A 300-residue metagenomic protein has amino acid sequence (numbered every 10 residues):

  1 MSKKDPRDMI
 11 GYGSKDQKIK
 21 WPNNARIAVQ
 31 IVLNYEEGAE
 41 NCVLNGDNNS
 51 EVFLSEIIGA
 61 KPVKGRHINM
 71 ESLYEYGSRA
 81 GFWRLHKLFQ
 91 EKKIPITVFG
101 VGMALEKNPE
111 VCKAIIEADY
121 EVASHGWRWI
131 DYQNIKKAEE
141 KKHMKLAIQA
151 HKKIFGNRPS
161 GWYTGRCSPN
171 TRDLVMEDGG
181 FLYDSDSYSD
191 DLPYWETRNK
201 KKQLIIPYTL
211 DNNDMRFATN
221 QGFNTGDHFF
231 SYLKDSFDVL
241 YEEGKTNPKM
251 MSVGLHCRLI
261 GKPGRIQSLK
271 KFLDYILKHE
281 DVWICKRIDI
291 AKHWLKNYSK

Functional and structural regions predicted by a protein language model:
S2-L204, F230-V253, L259-K300: Catalytic alpha-helical scaffold of carbohydrate-active enzymes acting on polysaccharides/glycoconjugates
Q133-N134, R216-N220: Short acidic, glycine/proline-rich loop/turn micro-motifs
R198-F217: A structural motif
D227: Short, contiguous alpha-helical
